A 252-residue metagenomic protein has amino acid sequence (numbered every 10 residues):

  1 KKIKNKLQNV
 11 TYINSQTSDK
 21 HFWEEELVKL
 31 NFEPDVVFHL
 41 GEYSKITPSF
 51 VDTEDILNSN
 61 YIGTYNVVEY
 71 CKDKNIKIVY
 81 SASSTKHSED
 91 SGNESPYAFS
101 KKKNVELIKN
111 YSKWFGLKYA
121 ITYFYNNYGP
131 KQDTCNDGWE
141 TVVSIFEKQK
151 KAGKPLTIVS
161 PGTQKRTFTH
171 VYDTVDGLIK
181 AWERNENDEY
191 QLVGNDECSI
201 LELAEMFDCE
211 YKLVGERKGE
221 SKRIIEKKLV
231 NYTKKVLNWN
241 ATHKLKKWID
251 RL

Functional and structural regions predicted by a protein language model:
K1-N127: N-terminal Rossmann-like NAD(P)+-binding domain of SDR-like oxidoreductases, especially those catalyzing
S18, V51, S59-I62, S95 (+7 more regions): Residue-level signal for the nucleotide or nucleotide-sugar donor/cofactor binding architecture
F22, E26, I56, S100 (+3 more regions): Hydrophobic alpha-helical packing elements
T64, V143-S144, I200, A204: A general structural signal for well-ordered alpha-helical segments in protein cores
D90, P130-D133, L201: Short beta-loop-alpha junction of Rossmann-like oxidoreductase domains
P96-A98, E106-R166, V171-D176, W182 (+1 more regions): NAD(P)-dependent short-chain dehydrogenase/reductase
K150-L252: C-terminal substrate-binding subdomain of Rossmann-fold SDR/epimerase-dehydratase oxidoreductases
